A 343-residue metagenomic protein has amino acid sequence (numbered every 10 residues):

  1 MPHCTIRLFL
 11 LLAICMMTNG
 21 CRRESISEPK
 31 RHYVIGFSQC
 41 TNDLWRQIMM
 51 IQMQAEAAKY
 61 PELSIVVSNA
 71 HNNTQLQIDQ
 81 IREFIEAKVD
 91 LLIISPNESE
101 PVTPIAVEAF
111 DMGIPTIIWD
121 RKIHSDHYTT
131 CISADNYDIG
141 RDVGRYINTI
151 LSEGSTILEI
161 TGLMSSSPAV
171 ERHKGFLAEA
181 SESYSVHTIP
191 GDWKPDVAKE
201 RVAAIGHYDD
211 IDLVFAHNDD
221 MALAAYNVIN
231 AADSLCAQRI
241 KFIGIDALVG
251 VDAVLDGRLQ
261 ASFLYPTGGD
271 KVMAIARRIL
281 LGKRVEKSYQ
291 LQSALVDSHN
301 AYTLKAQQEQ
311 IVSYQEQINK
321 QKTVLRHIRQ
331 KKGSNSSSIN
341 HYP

Functional and structural regions predicted by a protein language model:
H3-L11: Sec-dependent signal peptide recognition, specifically the positively charged N-region followed immediately by
C21-R22, E28-Y33, M164, P168 (+2 more regions): Hinge/cleft segment of the Venus flytrap/periplasmic-binding protein
S38-I51, V67-L76, E98, R121 (+6 more regions): Hinge/beta->alpha junction and helix N-cap segments in small-molecule ligand-binding domains
Q52-V67: Signal peptide-proximal N-terminal region of secreted/periplasmic/extracellular or secretory-lumen proteins
L91-F110, F176, H187, G191-D252: Hydrophobic alpha-helical
S99-D138, A247-L255: Flexible loop/hinge segments that line or gate small-molecule binding clefts
L213, L223-Q290, D297-A301: Exported/periplasmic ABC-transporter solute-binding proteins
